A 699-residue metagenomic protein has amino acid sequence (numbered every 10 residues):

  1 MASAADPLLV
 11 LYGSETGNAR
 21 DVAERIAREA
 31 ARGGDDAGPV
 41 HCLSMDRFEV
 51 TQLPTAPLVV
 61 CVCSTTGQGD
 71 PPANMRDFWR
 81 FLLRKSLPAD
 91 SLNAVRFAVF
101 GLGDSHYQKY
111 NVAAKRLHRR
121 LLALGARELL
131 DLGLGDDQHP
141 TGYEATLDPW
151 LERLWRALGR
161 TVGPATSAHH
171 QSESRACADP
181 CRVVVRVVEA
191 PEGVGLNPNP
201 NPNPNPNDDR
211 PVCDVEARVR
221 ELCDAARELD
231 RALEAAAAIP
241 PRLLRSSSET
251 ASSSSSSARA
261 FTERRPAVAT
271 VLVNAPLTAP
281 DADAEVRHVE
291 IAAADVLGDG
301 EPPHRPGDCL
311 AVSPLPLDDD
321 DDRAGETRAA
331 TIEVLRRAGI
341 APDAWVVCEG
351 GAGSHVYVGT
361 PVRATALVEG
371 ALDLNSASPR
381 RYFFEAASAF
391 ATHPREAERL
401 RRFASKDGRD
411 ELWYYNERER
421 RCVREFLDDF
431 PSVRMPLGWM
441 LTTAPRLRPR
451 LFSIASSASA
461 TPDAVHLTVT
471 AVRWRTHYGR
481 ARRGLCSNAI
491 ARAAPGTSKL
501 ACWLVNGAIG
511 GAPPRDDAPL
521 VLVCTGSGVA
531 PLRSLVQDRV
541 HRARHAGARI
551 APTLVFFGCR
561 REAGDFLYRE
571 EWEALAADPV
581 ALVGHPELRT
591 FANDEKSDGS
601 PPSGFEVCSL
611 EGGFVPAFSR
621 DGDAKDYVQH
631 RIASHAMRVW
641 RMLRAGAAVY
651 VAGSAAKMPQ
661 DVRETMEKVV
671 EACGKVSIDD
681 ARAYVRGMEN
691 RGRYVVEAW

Functional and structural regions predicted by a protein language model:
M1-W699: FNR-like FAD-binding dehydrogenase module
